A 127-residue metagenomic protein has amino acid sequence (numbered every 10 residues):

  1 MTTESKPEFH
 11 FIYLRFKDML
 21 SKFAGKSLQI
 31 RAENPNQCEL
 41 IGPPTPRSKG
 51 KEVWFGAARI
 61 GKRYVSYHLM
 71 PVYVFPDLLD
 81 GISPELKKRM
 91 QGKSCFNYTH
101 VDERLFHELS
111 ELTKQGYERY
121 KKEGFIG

Functional and structural regions predicted by a protein language model:
M1-G127: Charge-dense, helix-prone N-terminal extensions
